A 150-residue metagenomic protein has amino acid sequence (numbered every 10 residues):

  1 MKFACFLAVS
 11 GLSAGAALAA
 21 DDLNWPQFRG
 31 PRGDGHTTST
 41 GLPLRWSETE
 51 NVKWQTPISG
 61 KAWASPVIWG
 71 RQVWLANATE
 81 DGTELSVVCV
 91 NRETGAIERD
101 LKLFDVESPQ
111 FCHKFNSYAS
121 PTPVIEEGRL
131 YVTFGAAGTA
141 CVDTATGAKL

Functional and structural regions predicted by a protein language model:
A4-A14: Bacterial N-terminal signal peptides
L18-L150: Noncatalytic, solvent-exposed loop/strand surfaces of beta-propeller-type extracellular/periplasmic domains
